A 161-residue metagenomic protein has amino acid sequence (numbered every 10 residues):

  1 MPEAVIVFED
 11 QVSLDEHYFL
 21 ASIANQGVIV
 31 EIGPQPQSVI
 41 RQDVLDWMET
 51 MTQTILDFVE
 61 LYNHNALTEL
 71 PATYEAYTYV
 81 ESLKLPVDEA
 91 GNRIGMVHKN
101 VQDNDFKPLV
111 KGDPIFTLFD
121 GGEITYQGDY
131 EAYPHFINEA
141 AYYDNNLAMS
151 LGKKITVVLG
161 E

Functional and structural regions predicted by a protein language model:
M1-E161: Structured catalytic-domain cores with a bias toward divalent-metal coordination
